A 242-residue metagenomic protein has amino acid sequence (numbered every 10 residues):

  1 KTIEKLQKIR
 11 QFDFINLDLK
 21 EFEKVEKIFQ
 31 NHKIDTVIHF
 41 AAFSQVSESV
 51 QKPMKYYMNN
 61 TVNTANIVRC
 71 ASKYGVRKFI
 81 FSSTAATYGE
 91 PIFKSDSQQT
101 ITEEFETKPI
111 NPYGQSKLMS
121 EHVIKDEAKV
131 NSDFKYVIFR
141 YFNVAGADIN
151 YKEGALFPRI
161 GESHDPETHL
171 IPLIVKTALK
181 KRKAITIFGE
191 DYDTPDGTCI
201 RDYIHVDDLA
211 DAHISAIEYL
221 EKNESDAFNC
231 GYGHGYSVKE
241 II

Functional and structural regions predicted by a protein language model:
K1, L170-I242: C-terminal substrate-binding subdomain of Rossmann-fold SDR/epimerase-dehydratase oxidoreductases
K1-A147: N-terminal Rossmann-like NAD(P)+-binding domain of SDR-like oxidoreductases, especially those catalyzing
T2, I92-K94, D148-R159, C199-I200 (+1 more regions): Short aromatic-enriched loop/helix-cap "lid" or pocket-rim segments at secondary-structure transitions that line
Q7, Q51, N59, N131 (+4 more regions): A generic fold-level signal
Q11, A42, F93, Q99 (+6 more regions): Short, functionally important structural connectors and interaction interfaces within domains
K55-Y57, Q99, I110-L118, I160-P172 (+2 more regions): Short-chain dehydrogenase/reductase
P91, S116, D148, D191 (+1 more regions): Gly/Ser/Thr-rich beta-alpha loop segments that engage phosphate groups in nucleotides
D148-T168, K176-T177, K183: Hydrophobic, Gly/Ser/Ala-rich alpha-helical and linker tracts in large acyl-processing enzymes of secondary/lipid
